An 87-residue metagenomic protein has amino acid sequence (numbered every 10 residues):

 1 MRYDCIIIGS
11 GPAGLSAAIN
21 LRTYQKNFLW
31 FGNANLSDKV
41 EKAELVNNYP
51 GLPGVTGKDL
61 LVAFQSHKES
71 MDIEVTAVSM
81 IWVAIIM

Functional and structural regions predicted by a protein language model:
M1-Y3, M87: Core beta-strand elements of the Rossmann-like FAD/NAD(P) dinucleotide-binding domain in flavoenzyme oxidoreductases
Y3-M71: Beta1-alpha1 glycine-rich phosphate/pyrophosphate-binding loop at the start of Rossmann-like nucleotide-binding domains
T76-M87: A conserved short coil-to-beta-strand element within the FAD-binding core of flavoproteins
